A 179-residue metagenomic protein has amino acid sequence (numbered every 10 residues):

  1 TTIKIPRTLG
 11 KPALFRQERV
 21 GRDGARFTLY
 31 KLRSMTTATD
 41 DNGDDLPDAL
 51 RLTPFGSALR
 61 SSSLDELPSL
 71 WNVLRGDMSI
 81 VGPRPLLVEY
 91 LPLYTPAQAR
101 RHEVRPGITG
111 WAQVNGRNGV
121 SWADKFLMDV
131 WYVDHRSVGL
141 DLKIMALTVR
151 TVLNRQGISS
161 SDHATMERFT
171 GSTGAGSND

Functional and structural regions predicted by a protein language model:
T1-A38, N72, V138, I144-D179: A hydrophobic, helix-centered structural microdomain
K4, D48-R105, M145-T148, V152: A short, structured surface patch at a secondary-structure boundary
K11, T37, L64, S79 (+3 more regions): Generic structural signal for secondary-structure transition and capping sites
K11-R51, T109-L127: Short, glycine-rich, amphipathic interfacial segments at transmembrane boundaries or analogous
G43-D44, V81-P83, E89, A123 (+1 more regions): Short, hydrophobic secondary-structure boundary micro-motifs
L50, S137-L140: Charged, alpha-helix-enriched surfaces in structured cytosolic catalytic cores of large nucleotide-utilizing machines
D65-E66, D129, D141: Acidic active-site catalytic centers that drive phospho-/nucleotidyl reactions and related ester hydrolyses
Y132-V133: Acyl-group handling in specialized metabolite and lipid biosynthesis
